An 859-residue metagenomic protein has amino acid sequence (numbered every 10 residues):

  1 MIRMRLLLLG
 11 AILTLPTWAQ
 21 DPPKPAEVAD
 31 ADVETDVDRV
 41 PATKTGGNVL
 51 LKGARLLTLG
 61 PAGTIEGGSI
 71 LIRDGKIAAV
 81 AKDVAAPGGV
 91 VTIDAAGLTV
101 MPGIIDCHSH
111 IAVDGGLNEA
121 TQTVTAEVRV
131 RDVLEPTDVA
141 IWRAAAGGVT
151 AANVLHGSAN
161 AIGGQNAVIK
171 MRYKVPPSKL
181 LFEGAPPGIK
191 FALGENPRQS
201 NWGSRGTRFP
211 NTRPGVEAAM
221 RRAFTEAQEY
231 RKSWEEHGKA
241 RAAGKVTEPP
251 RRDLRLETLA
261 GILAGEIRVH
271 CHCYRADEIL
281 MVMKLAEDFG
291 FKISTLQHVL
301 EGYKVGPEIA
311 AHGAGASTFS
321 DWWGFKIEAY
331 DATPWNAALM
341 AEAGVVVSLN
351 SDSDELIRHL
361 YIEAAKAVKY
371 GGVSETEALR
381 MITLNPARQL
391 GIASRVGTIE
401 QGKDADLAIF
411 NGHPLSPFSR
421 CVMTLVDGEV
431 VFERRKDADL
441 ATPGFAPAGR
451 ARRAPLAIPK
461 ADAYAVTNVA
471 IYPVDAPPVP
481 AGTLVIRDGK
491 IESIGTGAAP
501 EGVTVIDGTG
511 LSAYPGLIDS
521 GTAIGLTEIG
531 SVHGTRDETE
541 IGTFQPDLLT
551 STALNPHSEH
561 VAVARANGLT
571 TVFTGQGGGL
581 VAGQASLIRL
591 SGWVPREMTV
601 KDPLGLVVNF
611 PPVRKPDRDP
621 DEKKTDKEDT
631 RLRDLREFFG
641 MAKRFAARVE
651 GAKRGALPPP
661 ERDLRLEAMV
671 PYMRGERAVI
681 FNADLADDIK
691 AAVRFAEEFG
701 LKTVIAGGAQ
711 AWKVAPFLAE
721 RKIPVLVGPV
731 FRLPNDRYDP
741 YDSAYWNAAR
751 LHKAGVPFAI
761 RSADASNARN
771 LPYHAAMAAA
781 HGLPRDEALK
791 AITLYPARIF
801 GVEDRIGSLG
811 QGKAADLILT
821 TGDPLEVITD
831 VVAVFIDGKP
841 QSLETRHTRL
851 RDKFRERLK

Functional and structural regions predicted by a protein language model:
R5-P16: Bacterial N-terminal signal peptides
Q20-G47, A438-K460: N-terminal pre-domain segments of enzymes
D21-P23, E27, V37, A95-V246 (+1 more regions): Divalent-metal coordination cores built from histidine and acidic residues
E34-D36, P41-G47, L56, P61-M101 (+1 more regions): Histidine-rich, glycine-flanked metal-binding segment
V40, G115-L117, T123-V128, R268 (+11 more regions): His/Asp/Glu-enriched, well-ordered alpha-helical/loop segment that forms or immediately abuts the divalent-metal
A54, E400-T442, T467, G810-F854: C-terminal cap of metal-dependent C-N hydrolases
A54, I70, G75, G97 (+24 more regions): Divalent metal-coordination and catalytic microenvironments
N211-S294, L300-G315, D331-G344, I362-E363 (+9 more regions): Histidine/acidic residue-rich metal-binding segments in metalloenzymes
